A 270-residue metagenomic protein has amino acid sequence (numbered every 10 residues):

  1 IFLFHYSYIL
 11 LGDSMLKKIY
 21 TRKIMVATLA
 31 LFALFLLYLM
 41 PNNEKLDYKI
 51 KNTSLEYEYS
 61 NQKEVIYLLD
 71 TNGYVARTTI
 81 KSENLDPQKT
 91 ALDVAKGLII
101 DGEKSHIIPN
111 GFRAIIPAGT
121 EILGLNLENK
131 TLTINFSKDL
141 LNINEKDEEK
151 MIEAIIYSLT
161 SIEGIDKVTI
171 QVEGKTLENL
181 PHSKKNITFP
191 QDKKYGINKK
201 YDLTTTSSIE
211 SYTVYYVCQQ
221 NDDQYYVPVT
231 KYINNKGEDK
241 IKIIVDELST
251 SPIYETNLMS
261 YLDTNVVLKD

Functional and structural regions predicted by a protein language model:
Y6-D270: Bimodal "functional hotspot" detector
